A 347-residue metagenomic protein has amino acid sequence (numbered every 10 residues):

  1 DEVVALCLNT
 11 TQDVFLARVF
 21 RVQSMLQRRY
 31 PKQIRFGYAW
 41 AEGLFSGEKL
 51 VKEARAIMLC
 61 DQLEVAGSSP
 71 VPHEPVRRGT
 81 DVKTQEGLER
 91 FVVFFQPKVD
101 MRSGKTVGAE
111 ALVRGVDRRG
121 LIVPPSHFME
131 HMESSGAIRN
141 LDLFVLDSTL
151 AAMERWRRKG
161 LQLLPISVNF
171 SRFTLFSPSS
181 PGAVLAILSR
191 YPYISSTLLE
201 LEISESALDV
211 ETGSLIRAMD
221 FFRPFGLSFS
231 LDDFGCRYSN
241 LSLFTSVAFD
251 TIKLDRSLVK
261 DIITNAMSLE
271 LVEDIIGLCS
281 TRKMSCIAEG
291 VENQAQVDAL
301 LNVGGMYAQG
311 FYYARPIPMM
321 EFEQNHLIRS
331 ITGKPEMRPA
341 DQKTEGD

Functional and structural regions predicted by a protein language model:
E2-E42, L185: GGDEF/GGEEF active-site signature
R18-Q33, A152-R158, L188-R190, L327-S330: Short catalytic/binding micro-motifs of nucleotide second-messenger systems
Q23, M153, R157, I216-P224 (+2 more regions): Surface-exposed amphipathic alpha-helices with a cationic face
Q27-R35, E48-V76, D81-V92, R119 (+2 more regions): Catalytic/regulatory signature loops of cyclic-dinucleotide turnover enzymes and related class III nucleotidyl cyclases
Y30-R35, F91, A109, L164-I166 (+1 more regions): PAS and PAS-like sensory/regulatory domains
W40-L44, K105-V107, A137-L215, G290: Catalytic core of bacterial c-di-GMP phosphodiesterases, primarily the EAL and HD-GYP domains, capturing alpha-helical
V51-R55, L59, A66-V71, M101-K105 (+4 more regions): EAL-family c-di-GMP phosphodiesterase catalytic domain
R90-E130, T149, D250: A short, well-structured catalytic beta-strand-centered motif of the EAL phosphodiesterase domain for c-di-GMP
